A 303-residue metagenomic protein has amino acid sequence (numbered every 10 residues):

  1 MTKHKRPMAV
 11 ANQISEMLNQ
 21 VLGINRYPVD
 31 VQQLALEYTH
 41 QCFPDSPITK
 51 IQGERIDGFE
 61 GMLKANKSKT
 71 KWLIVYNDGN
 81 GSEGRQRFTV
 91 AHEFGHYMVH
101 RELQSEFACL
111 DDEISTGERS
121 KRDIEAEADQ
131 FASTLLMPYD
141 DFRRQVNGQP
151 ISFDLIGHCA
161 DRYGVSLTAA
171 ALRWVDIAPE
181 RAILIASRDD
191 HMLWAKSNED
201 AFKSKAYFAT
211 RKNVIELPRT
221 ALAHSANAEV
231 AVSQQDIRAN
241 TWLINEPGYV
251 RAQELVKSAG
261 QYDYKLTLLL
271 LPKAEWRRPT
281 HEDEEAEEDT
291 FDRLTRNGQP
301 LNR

Functional and structural regions predicted by a protein language model:
M1-R303: Active-site hotspot residues in diverse enzymes, especially metal/ion-binding acidic/histidine motifs
